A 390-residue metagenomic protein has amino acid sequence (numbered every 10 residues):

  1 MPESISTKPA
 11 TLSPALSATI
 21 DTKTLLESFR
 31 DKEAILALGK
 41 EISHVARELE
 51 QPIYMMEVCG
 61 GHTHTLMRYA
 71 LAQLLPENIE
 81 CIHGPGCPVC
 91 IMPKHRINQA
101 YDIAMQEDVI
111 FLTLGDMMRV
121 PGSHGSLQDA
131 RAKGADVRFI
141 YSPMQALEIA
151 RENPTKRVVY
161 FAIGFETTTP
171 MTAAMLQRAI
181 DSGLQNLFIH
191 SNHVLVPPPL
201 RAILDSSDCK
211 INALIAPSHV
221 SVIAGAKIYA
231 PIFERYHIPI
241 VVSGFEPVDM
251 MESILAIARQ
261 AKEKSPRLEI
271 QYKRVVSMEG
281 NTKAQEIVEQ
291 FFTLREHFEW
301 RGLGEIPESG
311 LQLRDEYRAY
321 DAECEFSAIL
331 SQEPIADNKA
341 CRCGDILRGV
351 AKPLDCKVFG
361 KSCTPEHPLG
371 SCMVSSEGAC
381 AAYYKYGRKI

Functional and structural regions predicted by a protein language model:
P2-K23: Intrinsically disordered, low-complexity terminal tails and inter-domain linkers enriched for S/T/G/P/D/E
T19-T155, T169, Q177-S182, F188-H190 (+4 more regions): Metallocofactor- and cofactor-centric catalytic cores in central/energy metabolism, strongly enriched
P170-A174, R201-I203, G225-I228, E252-I254: A short secondary-structure junction signal
H190, K210-V276: A conserved active-site cap/scaffold subdomain adjacent to cofactor or substrate pockets
H193-L200, G280-A284: Short, conserved secondary-structure transition motifs
E252-D345: Internal helical hairpin/lid segments
